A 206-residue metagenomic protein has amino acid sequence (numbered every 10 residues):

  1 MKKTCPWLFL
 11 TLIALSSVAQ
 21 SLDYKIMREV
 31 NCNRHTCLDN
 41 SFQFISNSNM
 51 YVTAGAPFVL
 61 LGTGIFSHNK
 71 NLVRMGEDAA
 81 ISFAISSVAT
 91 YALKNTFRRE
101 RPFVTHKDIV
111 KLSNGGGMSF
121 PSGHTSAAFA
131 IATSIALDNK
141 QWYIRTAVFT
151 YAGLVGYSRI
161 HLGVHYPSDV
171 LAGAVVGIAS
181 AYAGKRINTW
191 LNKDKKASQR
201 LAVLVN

Functional and structural regions predicted by a protein language model:
K2-L10: Sec-dependent signal peptide recognition, specifically the positively charged N-region followed immediately by
C5, L15-F58, Y91-G117: N-terminal transmembrane-helix/juxtamembrane module of multi-pass inner/ER membrane proteins
V30-R34, I45, N49, V88 (+6 more regions): Sec/Tat-exported extracytoplasmic proteins
C37, K70-L72, K140-I144: Membrane-helix interface segments
I65-L72, N95-F103, V164-S168, T189-A197: Transmembrane helix-loop junctions in multipass membrane proteins, especially transporters and channels
I65-V88: Interfacial segments of alpha-helical transmembrane regions
I81-N95, T146-S158: Small-polar-interrupted transmembrane alpha-helices in polytopic inner-membrane proteins
K107-N206: Membrane-embedded catalytic cores of phosphoryl/pyrophosphoryl-handling enzymes
